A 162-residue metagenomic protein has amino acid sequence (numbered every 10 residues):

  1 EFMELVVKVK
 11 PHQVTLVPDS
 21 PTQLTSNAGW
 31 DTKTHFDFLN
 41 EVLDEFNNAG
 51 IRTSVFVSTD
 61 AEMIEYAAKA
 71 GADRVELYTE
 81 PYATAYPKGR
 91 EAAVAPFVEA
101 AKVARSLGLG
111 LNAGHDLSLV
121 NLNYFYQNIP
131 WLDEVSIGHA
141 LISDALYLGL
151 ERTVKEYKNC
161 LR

Functional and structural regions predicted by a protein language model:
E1, D19-P21, F56-D60, Y78-Y82 (+3 more regions): Active-site beta-loop-alpha junctions enriched in small/polar residues
E1-K33: Active-site beta->alpha loop and helix N-cap motifs at the rims of alpha/beta catalytic domains
E1-K8, D60-A70, L111-A113, L117-L132: Catalytic cores of alpha/beta
V9-V14, N48, K69-V75, Q127-I137: Glycine-enriched alpha-helix->loop->beta-strand junction motifs that scaffold or abut catalytic
L16-Q23, R74-Y86, W131-L150: Glycine-rich phosphate-binding active-site loops on the catalytic face of alpha/beta enzymes
P21, R52-A104: Histidine/lysine/aspartate-rich catalytic loop segments that bind and position anionic ligands
A28, G89-R90, D144-R162: C-terminal helical cap(s) of enzyme catalytic domains, especially alpha/beta-barrels
T32-S54, R90-A113, L119, I129 (+1 more regions): Alpha-helix-loop-beta-strand connector modules within alpha/beta enzyme cores
